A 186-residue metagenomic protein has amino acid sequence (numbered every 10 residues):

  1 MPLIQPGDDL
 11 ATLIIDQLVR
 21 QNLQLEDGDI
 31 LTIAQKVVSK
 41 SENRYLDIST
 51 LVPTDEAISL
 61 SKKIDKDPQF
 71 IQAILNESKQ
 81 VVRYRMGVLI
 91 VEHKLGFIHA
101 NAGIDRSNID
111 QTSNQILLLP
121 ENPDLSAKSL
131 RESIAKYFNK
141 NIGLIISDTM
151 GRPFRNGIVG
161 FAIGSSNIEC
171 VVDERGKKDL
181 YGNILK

Functional and structural regions predicted by a protein language model:
M1, Q35, Y45-I48, E56-N114 (+2 more regions): A structural signal for small-residue-enriched, beta-sheet-centric alpha/beta enzyme cores and oligomeric scaffold folds
M1-D55: N-terminal, positively charged regions that mediate nucleic acid binding
D8-L23, N122-F138: Phosphate-interacting basic helix/loop segments used at nucleotide- and nucleic-acid interfaces
I30, K128, I142: Short alpha-helical basic/polar micro-motif
